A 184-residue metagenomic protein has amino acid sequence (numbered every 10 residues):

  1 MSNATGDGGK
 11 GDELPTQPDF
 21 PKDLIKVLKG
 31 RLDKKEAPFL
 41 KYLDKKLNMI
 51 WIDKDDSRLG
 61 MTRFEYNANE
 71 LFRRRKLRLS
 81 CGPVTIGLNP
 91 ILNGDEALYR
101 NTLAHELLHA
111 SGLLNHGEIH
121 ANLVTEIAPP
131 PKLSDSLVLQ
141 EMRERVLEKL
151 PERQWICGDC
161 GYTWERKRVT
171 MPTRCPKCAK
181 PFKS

Functional and structural regions predicted by a protein language model:
M1-T5: Type-3 copper protein
G11-A97, L113-S184: Metalloprotease/metallohydrolase-associated module, dominated by Zn2+-dependent proteases
N101-L113: Active-site recognition of the HExxH zinc-binding catalytic motif
